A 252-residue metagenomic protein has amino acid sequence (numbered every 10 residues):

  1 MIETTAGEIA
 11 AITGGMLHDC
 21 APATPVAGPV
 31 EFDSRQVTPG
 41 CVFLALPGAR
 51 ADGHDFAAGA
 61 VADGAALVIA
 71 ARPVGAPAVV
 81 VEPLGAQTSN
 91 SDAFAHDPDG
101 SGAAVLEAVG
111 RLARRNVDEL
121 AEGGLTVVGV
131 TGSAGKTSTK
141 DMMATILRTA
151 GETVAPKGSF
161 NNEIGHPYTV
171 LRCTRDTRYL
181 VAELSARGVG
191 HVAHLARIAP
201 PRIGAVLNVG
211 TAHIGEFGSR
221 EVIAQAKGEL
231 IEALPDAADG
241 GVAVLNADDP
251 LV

Functional and structural regions predicted by a protein language model:
I2-G129, T139, M143-T145, T149: Short, basic phosphate-binding NTP loop
P98-A247, L251: Phosphate-binding loop of NTP-binding sites
